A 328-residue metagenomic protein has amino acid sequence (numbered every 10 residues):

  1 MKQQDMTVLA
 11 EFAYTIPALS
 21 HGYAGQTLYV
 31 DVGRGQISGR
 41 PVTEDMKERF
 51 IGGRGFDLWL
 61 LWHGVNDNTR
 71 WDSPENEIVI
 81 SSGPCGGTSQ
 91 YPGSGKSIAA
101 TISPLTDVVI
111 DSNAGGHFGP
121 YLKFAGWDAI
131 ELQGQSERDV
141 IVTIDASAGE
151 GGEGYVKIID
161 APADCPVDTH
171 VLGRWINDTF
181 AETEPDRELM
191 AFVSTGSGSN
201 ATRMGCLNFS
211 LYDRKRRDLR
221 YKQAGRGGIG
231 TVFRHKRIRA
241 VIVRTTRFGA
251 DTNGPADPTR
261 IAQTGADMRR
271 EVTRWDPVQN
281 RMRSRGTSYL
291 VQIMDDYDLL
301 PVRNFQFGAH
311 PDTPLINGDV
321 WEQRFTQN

Functional and structural regions predicted by a protein language model:
M1-N113, H117-N328: Intrinsically disordered, low-complexity segments enriched in small residues
